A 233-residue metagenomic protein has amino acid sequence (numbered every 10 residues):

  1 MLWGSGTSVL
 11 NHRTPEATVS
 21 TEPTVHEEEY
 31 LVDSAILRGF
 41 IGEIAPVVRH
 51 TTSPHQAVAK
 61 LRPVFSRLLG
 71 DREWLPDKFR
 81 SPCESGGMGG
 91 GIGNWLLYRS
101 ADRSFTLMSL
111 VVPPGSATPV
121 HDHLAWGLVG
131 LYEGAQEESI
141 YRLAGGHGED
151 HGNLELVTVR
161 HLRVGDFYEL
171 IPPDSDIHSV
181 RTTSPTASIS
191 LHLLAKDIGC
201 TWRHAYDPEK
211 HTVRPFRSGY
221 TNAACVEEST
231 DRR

Functional and structural regions predicted by a protein language model:
L2-W74: N-terminal leader/capping segments at the start of a protein or of a new domain
S85-P114: A short glycine-rich, His/Asp/Glu-containing loop-to-beta-strand
M108-D122, P172-S175: Conserved short histidine dyad/triad with adjacent acidic residue
A125-R142: Glycine- and acidic-residue-biased ligand/ion/polar-headgroup-sensing regions
L128-G130, P185-C200: A short hydrophobic beta-strand segment most commonly corresponding to one strand of the jelly-roll/cupin
L143-I177, G219: Short acidic-glycine-tyrosine-enriched beta hairpin
P172-L191: Ligand-binding loop in jelly-roll beta-barrel domains
Y206-R233: Long hydrophobic alpha-helical segments typical of transmembrane helices together with their membrane-interfacial
